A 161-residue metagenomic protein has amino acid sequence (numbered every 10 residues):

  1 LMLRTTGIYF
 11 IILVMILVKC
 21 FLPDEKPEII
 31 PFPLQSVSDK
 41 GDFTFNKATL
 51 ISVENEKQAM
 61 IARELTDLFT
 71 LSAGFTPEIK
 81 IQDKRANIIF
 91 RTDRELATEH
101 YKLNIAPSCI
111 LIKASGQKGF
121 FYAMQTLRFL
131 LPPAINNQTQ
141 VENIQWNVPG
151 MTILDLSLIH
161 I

Functional and structural regions predicted by a protein language model:
L1, H160-I161: N-terminal regions encompassing targeting/leader/pre-sequences
L1-P27: Bacterial Sec-dependent N-terminal signal peptides
C20-I159: Acidic, contiguous N-terminal accessory segments
